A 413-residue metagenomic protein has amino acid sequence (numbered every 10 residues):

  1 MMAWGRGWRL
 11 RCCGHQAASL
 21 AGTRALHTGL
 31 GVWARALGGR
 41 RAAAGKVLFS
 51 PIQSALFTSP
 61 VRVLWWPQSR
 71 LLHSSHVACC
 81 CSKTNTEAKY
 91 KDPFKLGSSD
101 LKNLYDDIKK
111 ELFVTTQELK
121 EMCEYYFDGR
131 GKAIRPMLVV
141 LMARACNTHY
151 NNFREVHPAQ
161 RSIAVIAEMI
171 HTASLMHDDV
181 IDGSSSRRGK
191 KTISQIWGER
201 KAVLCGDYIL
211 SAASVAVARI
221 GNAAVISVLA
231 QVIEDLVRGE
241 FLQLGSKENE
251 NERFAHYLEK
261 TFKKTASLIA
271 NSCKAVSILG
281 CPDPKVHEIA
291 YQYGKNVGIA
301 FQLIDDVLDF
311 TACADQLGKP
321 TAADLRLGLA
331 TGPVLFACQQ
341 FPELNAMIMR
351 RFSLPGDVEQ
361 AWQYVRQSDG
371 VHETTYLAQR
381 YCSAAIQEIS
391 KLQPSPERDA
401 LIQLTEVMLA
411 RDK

Functional and structural regions predicted by a protein language model:
M2-K413: All-alpha prenyltransferase/terpene-synthase fold signal
